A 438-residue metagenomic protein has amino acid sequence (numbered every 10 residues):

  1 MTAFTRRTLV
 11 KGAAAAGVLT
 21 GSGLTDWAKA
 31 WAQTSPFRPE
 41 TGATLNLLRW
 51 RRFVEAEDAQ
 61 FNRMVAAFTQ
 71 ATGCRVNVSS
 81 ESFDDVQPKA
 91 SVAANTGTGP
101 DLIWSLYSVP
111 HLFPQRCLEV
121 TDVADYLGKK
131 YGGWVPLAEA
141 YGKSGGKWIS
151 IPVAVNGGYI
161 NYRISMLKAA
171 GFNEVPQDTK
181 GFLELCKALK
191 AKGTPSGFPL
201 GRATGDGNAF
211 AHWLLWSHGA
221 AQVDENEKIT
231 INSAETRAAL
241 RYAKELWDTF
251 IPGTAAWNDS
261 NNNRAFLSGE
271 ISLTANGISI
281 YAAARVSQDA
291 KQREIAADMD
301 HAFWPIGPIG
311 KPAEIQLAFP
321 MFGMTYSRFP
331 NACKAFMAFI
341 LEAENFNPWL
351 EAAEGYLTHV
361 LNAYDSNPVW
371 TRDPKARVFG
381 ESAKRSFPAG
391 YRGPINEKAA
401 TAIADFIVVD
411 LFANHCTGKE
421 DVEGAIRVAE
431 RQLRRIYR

Functional and structural regions predicted by a protein language model:
M1-G17: N-terminal secretory signal peptides and thylakoid transit peptides that target proteins across membranes
Q33-P39, L106-Y159, L183, F210 (+2 more regions): Hinge/lid segment of periplasmic solute-binding proteins
R38-E40, R75, K168, R385-R438: Conserved C-terminal helix/tail region of periplasmic/extracytoplasmic solute-binding proteins
R63-W134, K143, S165-Q177, A265 (+2 more regions): Extracytoplasmic "Venus flytrap"/periplasmic binding protein-like
S108, S279-I295, G307-I407: C-terminal lobe and pocket-closing loops of periplasmic/extracytoplasmic Venus-flytrap solute-binding proteins
V109-L112, A209-W213, L240-A335: Extracytoplasmic/periplasmic substrate-binding proteins
G145-V153, G158, L183-I229, I271: Extracytoplasmic/periplasmic solute-binding protein
L185-K192, N226-A255: Glycine-centered hinge/linker elements that transmit conformational signals in sensory and ligand-binding systems
